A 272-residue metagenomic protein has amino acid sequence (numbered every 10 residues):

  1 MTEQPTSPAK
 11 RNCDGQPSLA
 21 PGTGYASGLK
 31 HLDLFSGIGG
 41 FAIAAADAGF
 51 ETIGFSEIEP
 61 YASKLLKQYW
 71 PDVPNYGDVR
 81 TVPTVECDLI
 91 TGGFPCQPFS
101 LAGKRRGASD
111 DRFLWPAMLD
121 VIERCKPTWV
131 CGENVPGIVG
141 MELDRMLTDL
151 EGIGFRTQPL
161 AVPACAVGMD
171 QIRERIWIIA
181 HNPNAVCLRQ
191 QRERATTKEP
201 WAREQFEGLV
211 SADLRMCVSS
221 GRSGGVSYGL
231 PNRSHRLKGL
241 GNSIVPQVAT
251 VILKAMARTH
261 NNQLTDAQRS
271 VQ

Functional and structural regions predicted by a protein language model:
M1-G54, I58, A62: S-adenosyl-L-methionine
T2-E3, P8-N12, S18-S27, T81-L89 (+2 more regions): Class I S-adenosyl-L-methionine
H31, F55, Y76, T91 (+1 more regions): Generic enzyme active-site microenvironment
G40, I244-I252: Short amphipathic alpha-helical face segments that pack within enzyme cores and frequently flank/anchor catalytic
L66-K67: Conserved SAM-binding loop
P71-D78: Conserved SAM-binding strand-loop segment of SAM-dependent methyltransferases
A249, Q263-Q272: Charge-centric, low-complexity intrinsically disordered segments used as regulatory activation/interaction regions
L253-L264: Short, hydrophobic alpha-helical segments
